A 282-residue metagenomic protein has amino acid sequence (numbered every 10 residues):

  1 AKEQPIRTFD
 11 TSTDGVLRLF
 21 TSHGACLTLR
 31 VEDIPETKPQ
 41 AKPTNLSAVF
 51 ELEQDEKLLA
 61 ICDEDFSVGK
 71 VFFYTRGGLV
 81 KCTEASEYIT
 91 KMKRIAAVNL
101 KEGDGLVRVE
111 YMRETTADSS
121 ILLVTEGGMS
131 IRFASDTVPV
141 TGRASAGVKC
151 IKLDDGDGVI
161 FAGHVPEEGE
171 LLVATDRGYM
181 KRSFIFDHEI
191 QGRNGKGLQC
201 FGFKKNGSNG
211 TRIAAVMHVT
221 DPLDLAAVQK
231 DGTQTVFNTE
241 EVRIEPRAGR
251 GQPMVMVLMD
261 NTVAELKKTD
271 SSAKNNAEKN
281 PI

Functional and structural regions predicted by a protein language model:
A1-I282: Short, structured "edge-of-domain" segments at secondary-structure transitions
